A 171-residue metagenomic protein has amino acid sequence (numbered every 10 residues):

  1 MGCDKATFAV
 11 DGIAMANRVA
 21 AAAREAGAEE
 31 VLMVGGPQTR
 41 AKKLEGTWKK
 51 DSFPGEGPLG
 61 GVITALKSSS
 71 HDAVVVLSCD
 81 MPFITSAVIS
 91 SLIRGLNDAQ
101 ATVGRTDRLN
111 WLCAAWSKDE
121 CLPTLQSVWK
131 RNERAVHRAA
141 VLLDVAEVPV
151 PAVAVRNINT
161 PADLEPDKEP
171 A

Functional and structural regions predicted by a protein language model:
M1-E133, V141-A154, A162: Nucleotide and nucleotide-moiety/phosphate-recognizing core
I158: AAA+ P-loop ATPase catalytic core
E165-A171: SAM-dependent methyltransferases
